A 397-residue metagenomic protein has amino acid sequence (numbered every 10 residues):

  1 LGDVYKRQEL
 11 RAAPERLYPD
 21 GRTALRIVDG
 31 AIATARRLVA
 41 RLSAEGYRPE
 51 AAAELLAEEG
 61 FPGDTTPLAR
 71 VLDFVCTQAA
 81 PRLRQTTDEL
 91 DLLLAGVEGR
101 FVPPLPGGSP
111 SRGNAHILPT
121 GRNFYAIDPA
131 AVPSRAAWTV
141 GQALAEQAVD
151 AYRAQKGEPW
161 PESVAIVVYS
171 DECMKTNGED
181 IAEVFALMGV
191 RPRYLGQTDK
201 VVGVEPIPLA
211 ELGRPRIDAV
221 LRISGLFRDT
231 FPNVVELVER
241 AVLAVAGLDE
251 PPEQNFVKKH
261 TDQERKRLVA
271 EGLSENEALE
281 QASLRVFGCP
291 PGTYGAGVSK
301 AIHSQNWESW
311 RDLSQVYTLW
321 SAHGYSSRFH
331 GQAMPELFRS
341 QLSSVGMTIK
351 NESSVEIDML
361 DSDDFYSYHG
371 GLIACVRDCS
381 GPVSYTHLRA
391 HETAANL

Functional and structural regions predicted by a protein language model:
D3-L397: Ligand/cofactor-recognition surfaces for anionic moieties
